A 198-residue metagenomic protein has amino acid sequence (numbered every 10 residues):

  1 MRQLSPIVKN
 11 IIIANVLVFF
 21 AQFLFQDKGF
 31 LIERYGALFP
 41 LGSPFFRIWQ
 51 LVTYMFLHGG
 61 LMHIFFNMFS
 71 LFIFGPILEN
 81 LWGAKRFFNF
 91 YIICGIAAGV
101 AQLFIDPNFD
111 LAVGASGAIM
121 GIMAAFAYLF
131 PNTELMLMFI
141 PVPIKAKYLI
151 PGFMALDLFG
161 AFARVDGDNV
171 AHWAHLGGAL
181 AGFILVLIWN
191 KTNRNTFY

Functional and structural regions predicted by a protein language model:
M1-Y198: A detector for small-residue-rich transmembrane helices and their helix-helix packing motifs
